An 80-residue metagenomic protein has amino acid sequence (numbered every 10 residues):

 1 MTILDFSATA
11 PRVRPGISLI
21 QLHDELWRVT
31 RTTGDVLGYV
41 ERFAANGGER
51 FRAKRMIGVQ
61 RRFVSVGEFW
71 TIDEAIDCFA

Functional and structural regions predicted by a protein language model:
M1-T32, R61-V66: Negatively charged, low-complexity tracts enriched in Asp/Glu with abundant Ser/Thr
L37-R62: Short aromatic-glycine-(Arg/Gly/Cys) micro-motifs in beta-strand/loop hairpins
I57-E74: A short, exposed loop/beta-hairpin motif centered on an aromatic-Gly-Thr core
I76-A80: Short hydrophobic/aromatic patches at helix-to-coil boundaries
